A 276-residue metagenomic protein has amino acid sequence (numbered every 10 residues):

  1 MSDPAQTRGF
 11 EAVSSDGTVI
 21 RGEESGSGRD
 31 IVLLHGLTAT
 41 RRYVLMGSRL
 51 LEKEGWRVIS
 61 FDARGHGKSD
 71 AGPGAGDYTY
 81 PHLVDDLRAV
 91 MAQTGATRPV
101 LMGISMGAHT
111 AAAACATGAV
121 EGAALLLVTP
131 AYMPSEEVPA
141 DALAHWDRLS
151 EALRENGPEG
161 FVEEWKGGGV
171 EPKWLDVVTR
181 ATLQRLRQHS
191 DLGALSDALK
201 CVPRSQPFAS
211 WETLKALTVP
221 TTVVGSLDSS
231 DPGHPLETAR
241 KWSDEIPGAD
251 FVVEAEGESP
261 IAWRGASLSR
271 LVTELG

Functional and structural regions predicted by a protein language model:
T18-D70: Conserved HGGG/HGGXW glycine-rich cap/lid loop of the alpha/beta-hydrolase fold
K53, S60-V100: Active-site loop/oxyanion-hole signature of alpha/beta-hydrolase fold enzymes
G103-G107, A111: Gly/Ala-rich beta-loop-alpha elbow adjacent to hydrolase catalytic centers
A113-R154: Flexible "cap/lid" loop of the alpha/beta hydrolase fold
A181-S210: Hydrophobic, aromatic-rich cap/lid helix
L217, V223-G225: Short beta-strand/loop motif that positions the catalytic acidic residue of the alpha/beta-hydrolase fold
S230-T238: Conserved alpha/beta-hydrolase "acid-adjacent" motif
E245-G276: Catalytic active-site module of serine/aspartate enzymes centered on a nucleophile-bearing elbow/loop
